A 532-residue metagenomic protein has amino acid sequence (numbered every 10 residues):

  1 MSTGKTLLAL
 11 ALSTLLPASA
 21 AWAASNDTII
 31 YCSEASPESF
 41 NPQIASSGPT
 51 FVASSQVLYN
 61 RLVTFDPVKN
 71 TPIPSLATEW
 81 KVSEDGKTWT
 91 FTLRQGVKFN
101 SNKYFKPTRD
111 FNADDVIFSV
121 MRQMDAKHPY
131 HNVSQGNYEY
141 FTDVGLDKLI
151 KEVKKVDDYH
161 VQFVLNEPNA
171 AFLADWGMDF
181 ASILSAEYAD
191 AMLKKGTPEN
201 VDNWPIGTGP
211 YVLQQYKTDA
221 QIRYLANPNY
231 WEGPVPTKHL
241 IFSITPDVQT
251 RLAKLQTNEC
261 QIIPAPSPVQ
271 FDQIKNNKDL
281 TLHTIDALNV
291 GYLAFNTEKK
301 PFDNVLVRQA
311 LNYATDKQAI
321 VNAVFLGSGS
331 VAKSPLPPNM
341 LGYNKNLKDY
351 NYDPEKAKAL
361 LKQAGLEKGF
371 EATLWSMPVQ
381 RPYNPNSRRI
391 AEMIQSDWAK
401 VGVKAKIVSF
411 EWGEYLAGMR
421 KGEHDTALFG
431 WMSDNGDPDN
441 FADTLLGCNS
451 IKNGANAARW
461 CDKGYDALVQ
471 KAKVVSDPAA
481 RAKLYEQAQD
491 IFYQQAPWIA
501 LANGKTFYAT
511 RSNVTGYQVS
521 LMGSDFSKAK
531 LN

Functional and structural regions predicted by a protein language model:
D27-S33, A53, A170, K217 (+5 more regions): Detector for C-terminal structural segments
C32-E84, M121, H128, I206-T208: N-terminal lobe/hinge region of extracytoplasmic solute-binding protein
A35-V52, L76-A77, K103-P107, F172-S182 (+3 more regions): A structural "hinge/loop" feature
T78-P129, Q162, K254, P301: Aromatic- and charge-enriched surface segment that lines or borders ligand/interaction sites
T92, M124-D125, P129-A189: Surface-exposed binding/hinge segments that line and control ligand-binding clefts or catalytic entry sites
G196-D202, Y216, N227-Q273, T284 (+1 more regions): Ligand-site clamp/hinge motif
Y211, V331-A364, R381-R389: Structural transition elements
L225-P228, A287-A310, A314: A bilobed periplasmic-binding-protein/Venus flytrap-type ligand-binding module shared by bacterial periplasmic
